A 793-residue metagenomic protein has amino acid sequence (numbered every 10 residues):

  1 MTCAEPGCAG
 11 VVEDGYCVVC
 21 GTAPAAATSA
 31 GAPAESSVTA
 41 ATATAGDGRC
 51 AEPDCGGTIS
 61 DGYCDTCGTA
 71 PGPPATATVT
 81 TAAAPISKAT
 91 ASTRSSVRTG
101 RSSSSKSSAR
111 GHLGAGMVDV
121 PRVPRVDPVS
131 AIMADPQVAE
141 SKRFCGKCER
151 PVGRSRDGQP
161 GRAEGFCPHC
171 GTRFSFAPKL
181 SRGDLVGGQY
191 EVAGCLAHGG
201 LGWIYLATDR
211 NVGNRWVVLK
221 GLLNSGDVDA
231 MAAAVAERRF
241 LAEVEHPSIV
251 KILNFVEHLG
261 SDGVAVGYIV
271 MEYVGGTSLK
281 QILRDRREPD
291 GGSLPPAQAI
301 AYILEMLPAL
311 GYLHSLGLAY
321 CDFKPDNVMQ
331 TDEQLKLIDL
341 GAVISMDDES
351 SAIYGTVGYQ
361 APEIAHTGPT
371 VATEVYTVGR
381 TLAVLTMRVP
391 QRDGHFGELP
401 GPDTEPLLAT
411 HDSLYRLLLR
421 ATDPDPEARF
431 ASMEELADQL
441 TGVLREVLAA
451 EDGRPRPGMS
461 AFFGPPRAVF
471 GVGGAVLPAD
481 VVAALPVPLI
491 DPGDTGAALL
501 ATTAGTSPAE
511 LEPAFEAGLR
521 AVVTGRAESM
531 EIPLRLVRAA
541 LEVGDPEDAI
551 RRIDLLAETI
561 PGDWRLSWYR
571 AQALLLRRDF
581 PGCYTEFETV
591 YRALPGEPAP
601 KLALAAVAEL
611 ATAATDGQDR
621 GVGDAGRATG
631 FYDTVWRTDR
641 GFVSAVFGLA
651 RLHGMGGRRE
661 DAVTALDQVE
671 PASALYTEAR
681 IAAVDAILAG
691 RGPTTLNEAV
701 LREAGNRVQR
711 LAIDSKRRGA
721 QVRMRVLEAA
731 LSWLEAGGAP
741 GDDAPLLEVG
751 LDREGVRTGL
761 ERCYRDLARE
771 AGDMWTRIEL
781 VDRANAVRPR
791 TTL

Functional and structural regions predicted by a protein language model:
V192-G200, I204: Protein kinase glycine-rich loop
Y205-A207, G213-N224: Glycine-rich ATP phosphate-binding loop
G226-E243: AlphaC helix of the eukaryotic protein kinase fold
K251-G267: Short beta-strand micro-motifs within the conserved protein kinase catalytic domain, predominantly in the N-lobe
D262-S278, I282: Conserved short submotifs of the Hanks-type protein kinase catalytic core that shape the nucleotide-binding pocket
Y302-I303: Activation segment signature within eukaryotic-like protein kinase domains
M306-L318: Protein kinase catalytic-loop region centered on the HRD/HxD motif
A450-L536: Regulatory extensions appended to serine/threonine kinase catalytic cores
